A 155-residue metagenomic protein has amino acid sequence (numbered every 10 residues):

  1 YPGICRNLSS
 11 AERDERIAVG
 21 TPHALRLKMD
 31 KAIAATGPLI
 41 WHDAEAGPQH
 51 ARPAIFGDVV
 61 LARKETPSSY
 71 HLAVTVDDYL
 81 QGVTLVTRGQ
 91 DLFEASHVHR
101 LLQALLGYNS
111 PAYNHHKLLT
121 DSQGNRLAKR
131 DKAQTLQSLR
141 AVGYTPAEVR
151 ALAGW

Functional and structural regions predicted by a protein language model:
Y1-A128, T135-R140: Active-site cores that bind ATP or allylic diphosphates and position pyrophosphate for catalysis
A141-W155: Extended, charge-rich low-complexity interaction segments
